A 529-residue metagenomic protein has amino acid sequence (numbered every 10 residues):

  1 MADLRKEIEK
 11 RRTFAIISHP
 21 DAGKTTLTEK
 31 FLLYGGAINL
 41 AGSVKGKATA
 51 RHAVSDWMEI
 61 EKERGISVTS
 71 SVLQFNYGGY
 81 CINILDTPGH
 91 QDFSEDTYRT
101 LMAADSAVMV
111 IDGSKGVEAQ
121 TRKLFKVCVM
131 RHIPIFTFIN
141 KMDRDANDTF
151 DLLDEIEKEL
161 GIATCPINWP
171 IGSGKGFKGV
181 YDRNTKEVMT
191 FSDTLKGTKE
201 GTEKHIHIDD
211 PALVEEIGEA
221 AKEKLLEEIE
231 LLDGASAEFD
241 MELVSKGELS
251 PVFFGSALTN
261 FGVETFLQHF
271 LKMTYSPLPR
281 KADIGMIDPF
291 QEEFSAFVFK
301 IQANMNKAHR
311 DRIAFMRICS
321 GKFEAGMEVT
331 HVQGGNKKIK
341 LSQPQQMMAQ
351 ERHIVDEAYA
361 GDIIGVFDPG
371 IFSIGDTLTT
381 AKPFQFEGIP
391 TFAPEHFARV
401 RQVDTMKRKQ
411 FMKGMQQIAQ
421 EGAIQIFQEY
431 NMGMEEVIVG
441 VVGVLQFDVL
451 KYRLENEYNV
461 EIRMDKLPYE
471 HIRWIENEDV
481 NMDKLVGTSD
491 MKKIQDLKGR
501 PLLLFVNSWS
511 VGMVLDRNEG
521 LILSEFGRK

Functional and structural regions predicted by a protein language model:
M1-K529: Structural and coupling elements of P-loop NTPases
